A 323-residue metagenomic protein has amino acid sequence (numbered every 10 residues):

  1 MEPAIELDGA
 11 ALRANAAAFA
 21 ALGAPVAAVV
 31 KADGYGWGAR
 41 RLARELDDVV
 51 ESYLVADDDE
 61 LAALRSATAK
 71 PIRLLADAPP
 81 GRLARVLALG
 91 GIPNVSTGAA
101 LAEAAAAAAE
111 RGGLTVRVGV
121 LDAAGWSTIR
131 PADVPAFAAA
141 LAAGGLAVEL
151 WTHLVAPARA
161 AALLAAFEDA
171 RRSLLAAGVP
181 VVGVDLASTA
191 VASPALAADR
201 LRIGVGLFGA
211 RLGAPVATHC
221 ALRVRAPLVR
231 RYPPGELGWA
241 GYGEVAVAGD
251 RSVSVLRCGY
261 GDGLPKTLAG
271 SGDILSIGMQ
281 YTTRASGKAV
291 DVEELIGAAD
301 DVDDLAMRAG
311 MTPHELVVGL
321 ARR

Functional and structural regions predicted by a protein language model:
E2-D8, R13, A99, L163-R323: Active-site anion/phosphate-binding pocket segments in diverse small-molecule metabolic enzymes
P3-A14, A24-G183: Active-site-proximal beta-alpha core segment in soluble small-molecule metabolic enzymes
